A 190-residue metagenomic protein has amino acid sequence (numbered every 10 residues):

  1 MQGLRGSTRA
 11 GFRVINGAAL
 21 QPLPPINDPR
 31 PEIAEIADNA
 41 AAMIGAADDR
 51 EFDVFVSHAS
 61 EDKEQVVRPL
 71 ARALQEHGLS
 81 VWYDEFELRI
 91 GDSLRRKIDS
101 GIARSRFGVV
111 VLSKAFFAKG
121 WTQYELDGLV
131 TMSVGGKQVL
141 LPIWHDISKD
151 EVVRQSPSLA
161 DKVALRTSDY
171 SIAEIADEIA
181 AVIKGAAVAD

Functional and structural regions predicted by a protein language model:
Q2-V111, W121, V130-V139, H145-S148 (+1 more regions): Conserved N-terminal substructure of TIR/SEFIR domains
F52-V54, A160-V163: Short amphipathic alpha-helical segments
K114: Short, conserved catalytic or interaction motifs in soluble domains
A118: Glycine/Thr-rich phosphate-binding loops of Rossmann-like dinucleotide-binding domains
S148-A160: Glycine-rich, charge-decorated loop segments at or immediately adjacent to ligand/cofactor-binding or catalytic sites
K162-Y170: Short secondary-structure boundary motifs at beta->alpha junctions and helix caps
